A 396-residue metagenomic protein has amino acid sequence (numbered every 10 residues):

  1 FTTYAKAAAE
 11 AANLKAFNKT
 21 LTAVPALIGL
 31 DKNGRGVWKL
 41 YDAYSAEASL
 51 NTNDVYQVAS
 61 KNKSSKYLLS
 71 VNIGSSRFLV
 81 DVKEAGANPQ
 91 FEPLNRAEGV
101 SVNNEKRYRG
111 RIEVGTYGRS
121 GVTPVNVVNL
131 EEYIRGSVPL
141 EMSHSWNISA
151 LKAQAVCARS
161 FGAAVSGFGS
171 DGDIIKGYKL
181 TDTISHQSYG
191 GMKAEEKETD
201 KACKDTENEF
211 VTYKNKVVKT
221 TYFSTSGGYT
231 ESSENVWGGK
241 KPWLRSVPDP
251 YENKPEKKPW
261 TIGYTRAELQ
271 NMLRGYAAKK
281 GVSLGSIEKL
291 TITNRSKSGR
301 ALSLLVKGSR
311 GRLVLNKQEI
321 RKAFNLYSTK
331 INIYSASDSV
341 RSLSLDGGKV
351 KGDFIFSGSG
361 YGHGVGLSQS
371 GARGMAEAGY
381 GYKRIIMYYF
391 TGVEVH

Functional and structural regions predicted by a protein language model:
F1-H396: Conserved, single-site charged/polar hotspot
